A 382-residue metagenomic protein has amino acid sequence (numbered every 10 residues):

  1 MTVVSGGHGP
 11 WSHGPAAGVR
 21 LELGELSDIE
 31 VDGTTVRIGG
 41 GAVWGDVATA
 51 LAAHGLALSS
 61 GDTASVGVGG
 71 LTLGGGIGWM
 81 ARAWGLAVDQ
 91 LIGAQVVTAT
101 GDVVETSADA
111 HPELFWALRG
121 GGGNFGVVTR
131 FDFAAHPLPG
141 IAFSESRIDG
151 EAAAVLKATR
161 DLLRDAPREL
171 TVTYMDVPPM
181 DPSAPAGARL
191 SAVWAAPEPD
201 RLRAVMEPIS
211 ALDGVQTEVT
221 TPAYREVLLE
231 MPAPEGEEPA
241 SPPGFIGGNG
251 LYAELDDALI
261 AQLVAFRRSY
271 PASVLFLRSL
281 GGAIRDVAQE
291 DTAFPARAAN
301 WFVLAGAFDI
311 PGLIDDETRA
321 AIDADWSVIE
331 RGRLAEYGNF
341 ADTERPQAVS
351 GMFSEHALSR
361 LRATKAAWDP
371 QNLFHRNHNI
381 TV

Functional and structural regions predicted by a protein language model:
M1-V382: Soluble FAD-dependent oxygen oxidases
